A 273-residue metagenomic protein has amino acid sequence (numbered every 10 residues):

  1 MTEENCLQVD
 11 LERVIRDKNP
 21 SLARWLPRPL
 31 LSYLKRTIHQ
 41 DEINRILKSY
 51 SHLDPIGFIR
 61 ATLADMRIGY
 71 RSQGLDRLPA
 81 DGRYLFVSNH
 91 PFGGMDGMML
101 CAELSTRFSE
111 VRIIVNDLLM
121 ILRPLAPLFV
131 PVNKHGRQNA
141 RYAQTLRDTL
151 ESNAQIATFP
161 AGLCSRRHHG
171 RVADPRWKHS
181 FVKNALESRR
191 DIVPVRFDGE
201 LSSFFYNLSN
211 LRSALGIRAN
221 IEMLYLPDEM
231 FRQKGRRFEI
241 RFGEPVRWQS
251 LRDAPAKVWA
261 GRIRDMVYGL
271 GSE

Functional and structural regions predicted by a protein language model:
M1-V87, G97-M99, T106-F108, A126: Membrane-anchoring hydrophobic helices of lipid-metabolizing enzymes
K48, A61-R67, V132-Q138, G170-R171: Short, flexible loop segments at the rims of nucleotide/cofactor-binding pockets, characterized by
L85-V87, P131, A157-F159: Structural motif
S105, S109-E151: Conserved nucleotide-cofactor-binding alpha/beta core module
I114-N116, F159, V195-F197: Generic beta-sheet signal
L150-G162: A structural motif
Q155, H168-R252: A cross-family acyltransferase "interaction/gating" segment
Q249-E273: C-terminal/domain-terminus segments
